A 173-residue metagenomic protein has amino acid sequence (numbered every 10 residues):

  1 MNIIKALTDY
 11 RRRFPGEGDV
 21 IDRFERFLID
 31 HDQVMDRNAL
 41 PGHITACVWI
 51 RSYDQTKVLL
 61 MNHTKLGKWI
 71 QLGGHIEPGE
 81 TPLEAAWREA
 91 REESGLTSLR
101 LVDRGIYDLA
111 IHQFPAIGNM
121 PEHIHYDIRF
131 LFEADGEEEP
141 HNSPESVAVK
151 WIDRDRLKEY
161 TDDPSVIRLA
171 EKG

Functional and structural regions predicted by a protein language model:
M1-R12: Generic N-terminal amphipathic, Lys/Arg-enriched alpha-helix
R11-C47: Acidic, metal-coordinating catalytic segment for phosphate/diphosphate chemistry, firing primarily on the Nudix
H31, L40, L72, A110 (+1 more regions): Glycine-rich, flexible loop/turn motifs
D36-Q71: N-terminal strand-loop-strand
L60-R88: Aromatic- and glycine-enriched beta-alpha-beta binding-site module
E77-S165: Unchanged
I167-L169: Cytochrome P450 catalytic domain signature, combining two hallmark sequence patches
E171-G173: Compositionally biased, intrinsically disordered linkers/stalks adjacent to structured regions
